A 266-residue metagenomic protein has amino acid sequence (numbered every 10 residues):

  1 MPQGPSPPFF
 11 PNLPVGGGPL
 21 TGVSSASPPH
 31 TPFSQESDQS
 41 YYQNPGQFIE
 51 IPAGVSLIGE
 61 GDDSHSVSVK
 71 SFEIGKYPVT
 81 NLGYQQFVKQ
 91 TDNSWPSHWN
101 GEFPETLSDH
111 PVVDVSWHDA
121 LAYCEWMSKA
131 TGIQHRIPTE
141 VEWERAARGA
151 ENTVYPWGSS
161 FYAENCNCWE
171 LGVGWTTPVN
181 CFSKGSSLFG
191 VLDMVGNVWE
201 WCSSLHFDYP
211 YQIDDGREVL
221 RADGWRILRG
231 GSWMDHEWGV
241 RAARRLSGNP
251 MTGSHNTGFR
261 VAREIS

Functional and structural regions predicted by a protein language model:
M1-Q43: Defense-system signaling and execution modules centered on TIR/cGAS-STING-like, death/scaffold domains and their
E36-D38, G61-S64, R245-P250: Short, P/G- and charge-enriched loop/turn segments at secondary-structure junctions
Y41-P96, V115-H118, V195-G196: A short glycine-rich, aromatic-capped structural motif
G46, C166, T257-F259: Change "...and in nucleic-acid phosphodiester-cleaving endonucleases..." to "...and in nucleic-acid processing enzymes
I51, L57, N100-L246, G253: Functional-site microenvironments in short loops/helix caps that host divalent-cation chemistry
S64-S68, A222, M251-G253: A generic structural micro-feature
E73-G75, W126, R260-A262: Residues within well-ordered beta-strands of beta-sheet-rich folds
S254-S266: Short, structured beta-strand segments at or near domain termini in extracellular proteins/domains
